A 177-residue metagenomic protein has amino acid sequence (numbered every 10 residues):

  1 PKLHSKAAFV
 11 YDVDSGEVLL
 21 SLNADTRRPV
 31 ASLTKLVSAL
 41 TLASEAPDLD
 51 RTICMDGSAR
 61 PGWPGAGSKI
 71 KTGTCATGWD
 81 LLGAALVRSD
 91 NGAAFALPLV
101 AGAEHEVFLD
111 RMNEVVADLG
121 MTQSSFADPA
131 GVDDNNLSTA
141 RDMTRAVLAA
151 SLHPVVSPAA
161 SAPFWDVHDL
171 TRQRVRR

Functional and structural regions predicted by a protein language model:
P1-R141, L148-P154: Active-site-adjacent loops and short helices of periplasmic peptidoglycan-processing enzymes
T144-R177: Extracytoplasmic
